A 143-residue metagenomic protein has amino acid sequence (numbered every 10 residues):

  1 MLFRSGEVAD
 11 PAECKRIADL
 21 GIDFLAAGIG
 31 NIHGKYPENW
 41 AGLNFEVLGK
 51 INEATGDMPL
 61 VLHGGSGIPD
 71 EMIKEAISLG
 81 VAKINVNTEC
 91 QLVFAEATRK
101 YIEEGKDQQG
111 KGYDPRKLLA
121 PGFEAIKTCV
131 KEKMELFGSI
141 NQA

Functional and structural regions predicted by a protein language model:
M1-L2: Short, small-residue-biased leader/transition segments that mark boundaries at the very start of proteins
S5-I17: Active-site glycine-rich loop that binds ribose-phosphate moieties when present
V8, D19-L20, W40-L62: Alpha-helix-loop-beta-strand connector modules within alpha/beta enzyme cores
D23-A26, P59-V61, K83: Structural preference for beta-strand elements that scaffold enzyme active sites
I29-Y36, L79-A97: Glycine-rich phosphate-binding active-site loops on the catalytic face of alpha/beta enzymes
G34-N52, P69-I73, L92-Y101: Active-site-adjacent beta->alpha loops and helix N-cap segments on the catalytic face of soluble alpha/beta enzymes
L60, G65-V81: Catalytic cores of alpha/beta
I102-A143: Extended, intrinsically disordered, low-complexity segments
